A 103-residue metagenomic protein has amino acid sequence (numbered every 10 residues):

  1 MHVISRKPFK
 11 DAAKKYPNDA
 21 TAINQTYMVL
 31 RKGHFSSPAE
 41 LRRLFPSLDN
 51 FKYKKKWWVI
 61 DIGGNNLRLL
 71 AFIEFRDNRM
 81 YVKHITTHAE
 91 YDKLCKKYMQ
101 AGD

Functional and structural regions predicted by a protein language model:
M1-N66, E74-Y81, H88-D103: Basic, Lys/Arg-enriched alpha-helical interface segments
